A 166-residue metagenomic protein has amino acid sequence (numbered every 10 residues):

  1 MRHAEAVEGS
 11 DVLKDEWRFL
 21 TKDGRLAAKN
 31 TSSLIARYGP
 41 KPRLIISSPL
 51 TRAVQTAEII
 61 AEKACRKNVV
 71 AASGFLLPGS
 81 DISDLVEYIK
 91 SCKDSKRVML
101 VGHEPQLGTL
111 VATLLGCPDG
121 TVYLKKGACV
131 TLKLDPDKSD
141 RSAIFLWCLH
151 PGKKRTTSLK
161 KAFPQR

Functional and structural regions predicted by a protein language model:
M1-S83, E87, L107, G120-K126 (+2 more regions): Active-site-proximal alpha-helix that buttresses catalytic centers in soluble enzyme cores
E87-K93: Conserved phosphate-binding catalytic cores of ATP/NTP-utilizing and phosphoryl-transfer enzymes
D94-G102: Generic beta-sheet signal
P118-I144, C148-P151: Domain-level recognition of soluble alpha/beta enzyme cores, biased toward histidine phosphatases/phosphomutases
A143-R166: Short, basic/aromatic-enriched C-terminal tail that caps enzymatic domains
